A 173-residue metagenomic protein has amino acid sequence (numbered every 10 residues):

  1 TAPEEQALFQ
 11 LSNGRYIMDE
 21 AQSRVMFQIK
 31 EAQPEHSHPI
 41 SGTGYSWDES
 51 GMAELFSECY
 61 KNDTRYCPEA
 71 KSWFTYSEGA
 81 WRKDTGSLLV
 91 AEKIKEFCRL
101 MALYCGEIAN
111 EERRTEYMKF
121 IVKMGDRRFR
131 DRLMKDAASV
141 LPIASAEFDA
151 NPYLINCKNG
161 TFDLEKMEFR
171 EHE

Functional and structural regions predicted by a protein language model:
T1, L11-R15, Y60, C98-M101: Generic structural signal for hydrophobic core residues of well-folded globular domains
A2-H38: Basic, alpha-helical nucleic-acid-binding regions used in initiation and control of genome expression
S37-E173: Intein modules and their embedded homing endonuclease domains
